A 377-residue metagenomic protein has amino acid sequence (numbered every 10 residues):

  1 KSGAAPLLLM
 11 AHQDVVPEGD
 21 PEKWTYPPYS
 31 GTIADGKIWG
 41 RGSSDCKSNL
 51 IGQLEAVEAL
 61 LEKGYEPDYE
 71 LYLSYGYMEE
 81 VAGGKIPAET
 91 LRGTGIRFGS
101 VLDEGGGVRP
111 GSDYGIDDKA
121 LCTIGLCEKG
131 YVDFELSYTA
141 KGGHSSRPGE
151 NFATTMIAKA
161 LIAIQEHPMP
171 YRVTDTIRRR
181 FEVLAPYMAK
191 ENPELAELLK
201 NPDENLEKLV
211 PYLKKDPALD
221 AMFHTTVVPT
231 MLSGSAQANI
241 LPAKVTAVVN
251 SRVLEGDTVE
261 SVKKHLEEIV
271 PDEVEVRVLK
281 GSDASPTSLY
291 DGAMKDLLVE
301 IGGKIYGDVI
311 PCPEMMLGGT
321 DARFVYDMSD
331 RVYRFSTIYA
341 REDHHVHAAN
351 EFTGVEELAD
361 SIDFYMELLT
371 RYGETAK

Functional and structural regions predicted by a protein language model:
K1-R41, E62-D68, V249: Acidic/His- and Gly-rich active-site-bordering loop/insert found across diverse amide/peptide-bond hydrolases
S2-A4, R109-P110, P170-A236, A243 (+4 more regions): An extended, acidic, His-containing surface patch that forms the Zn2+-binding/catalytic region of metallohydrolases
A4, Y26, D68, I96-R97 (+4 more regions): Short, solvent-exposed loop/turn segments at the edges of secondary structure
A34-D45, P311-C312, A349: Short pre-catalytic strand/loop immediately N-terminal to key active-site residues, enriched for Gly-Thr
K37-I38, S44-T123: Acidic/histidine-rich catalytic neighborhood of metal-dependent amide-processing enzymes
A82, I86-L91, S146-P170: A short core secondary-structure module
D117-A120, S137-H144: Flexible glycine/proline-enriched surface loops and loop-helix/loop-strand junctions
C127, P148-E150, D220, Q237-P242: Short, solvent-exposed beta-strand/turn "edge" segments of beta-rich domains on protein surfaces
